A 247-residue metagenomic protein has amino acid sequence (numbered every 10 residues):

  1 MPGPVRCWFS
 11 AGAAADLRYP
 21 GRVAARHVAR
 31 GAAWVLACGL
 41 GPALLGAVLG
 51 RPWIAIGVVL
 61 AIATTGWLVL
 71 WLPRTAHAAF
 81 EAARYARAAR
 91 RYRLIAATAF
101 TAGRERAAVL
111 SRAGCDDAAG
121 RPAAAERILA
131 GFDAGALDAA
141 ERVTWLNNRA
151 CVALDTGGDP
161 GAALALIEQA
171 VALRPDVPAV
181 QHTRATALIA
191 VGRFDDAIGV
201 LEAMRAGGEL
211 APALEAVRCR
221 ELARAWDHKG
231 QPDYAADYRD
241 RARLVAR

Functional and structural regions predicted by a protein language model:
I56-A82: Transmembrane alpha-helices and immediately adjacent membrane-cytoplasm interface residues in multi-pass integral
L70, G103-A107, A140-T144, A179 (+2 more regions): Start-of-helix register in tetratricopeptide repeats
A82, A119, T156-G157, V191 (+1 more regions): Structural motif corresponding to the intra-repeat A-B loop/turn of tetratricopeptide repeats
Y85-A86, P122, D159-P160, F194 (+1 more regions): TPR-repeat structural position
F100-G103, L137-A140, P175, E209 (+1 more regions): Short coil turns that delineate tetratricopeptide repeat
